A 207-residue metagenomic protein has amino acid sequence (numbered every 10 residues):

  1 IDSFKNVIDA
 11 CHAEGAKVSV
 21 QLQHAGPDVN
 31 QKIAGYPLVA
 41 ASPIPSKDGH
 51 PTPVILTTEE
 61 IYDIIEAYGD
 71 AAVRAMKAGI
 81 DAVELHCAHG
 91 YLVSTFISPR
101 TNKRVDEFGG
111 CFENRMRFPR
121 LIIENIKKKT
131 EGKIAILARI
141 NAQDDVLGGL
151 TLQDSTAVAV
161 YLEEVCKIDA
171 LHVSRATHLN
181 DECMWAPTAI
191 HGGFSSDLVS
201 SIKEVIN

Functional and structural regions predicted by a protein language model:
I1-N207: Flavin-dependent oxidoreductase catalytic cores
